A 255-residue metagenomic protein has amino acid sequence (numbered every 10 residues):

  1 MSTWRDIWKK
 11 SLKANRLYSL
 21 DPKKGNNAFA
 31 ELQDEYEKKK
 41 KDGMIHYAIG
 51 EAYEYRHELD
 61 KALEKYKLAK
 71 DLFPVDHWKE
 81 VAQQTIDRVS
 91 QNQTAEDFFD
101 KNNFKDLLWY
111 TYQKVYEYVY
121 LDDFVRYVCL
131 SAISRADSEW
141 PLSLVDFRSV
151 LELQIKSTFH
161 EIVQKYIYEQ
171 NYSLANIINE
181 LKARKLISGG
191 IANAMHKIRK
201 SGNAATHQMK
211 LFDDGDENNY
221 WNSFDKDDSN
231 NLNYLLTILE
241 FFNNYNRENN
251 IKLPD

Functional and structural regions predicted by a protein language model:
W8, M44, W78-V81: Start-of-helix register in tetratricopeptide repeats
N15-R16, M44, E51-E54, Q84 (+1 more regions): Residue-level recognition of tetratricopeptide repeat
L17-E31: Helix-turn-helix repeat elements of alpha-solenoid scaffolds
L20-P22, R56, Q93, D137: Structural motif corresponding to the intra-repeat A-B loop/turn of tetratricopeptide repeats
G25-A28, A62, S143: Single-residue signature of alpha-solenoid repeat helices
V75, E80-P141, N244: Charged alpha-helical initiation segments
F159-H196, K200: Short, charged amphipathic alpha-helical segments flanked by flexible coils
G189-D255: Charge-enriched, short contiguous segments at helix-coil
